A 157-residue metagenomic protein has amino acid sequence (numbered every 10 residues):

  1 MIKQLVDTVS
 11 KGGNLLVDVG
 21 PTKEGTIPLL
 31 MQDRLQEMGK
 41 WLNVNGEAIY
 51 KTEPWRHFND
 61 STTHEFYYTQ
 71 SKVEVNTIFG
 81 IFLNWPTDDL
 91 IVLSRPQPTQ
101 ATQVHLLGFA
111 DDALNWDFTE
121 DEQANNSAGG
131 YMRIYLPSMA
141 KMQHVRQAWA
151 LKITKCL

Functional and structural regions predicted by a protein language model:
M1-L157: Mature catalytic domains of secreted/periplasmic carbohydrate-active enzymes
